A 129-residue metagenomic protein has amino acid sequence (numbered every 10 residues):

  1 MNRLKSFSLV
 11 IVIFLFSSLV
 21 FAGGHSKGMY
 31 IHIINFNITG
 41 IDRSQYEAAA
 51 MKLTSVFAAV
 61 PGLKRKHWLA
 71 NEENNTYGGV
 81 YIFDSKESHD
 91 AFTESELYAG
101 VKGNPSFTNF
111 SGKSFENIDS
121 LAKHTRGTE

Functional and structural regions predicted by a protein language model:
M1-L9: Bacterial N-terminal signal peptides that target proteins for export
K5, L15-Y77, K86-E94, F110-E129: Short S/T/G/P-rich N-terminal loop/turn motif that feeds into the first structured element of a domain
V80: Beta-strand acidic-aromatic groove motif in beta-rich domains, primarily in extracellular
L97: Short, polar loop motifs at secondary-structure junctions
G100-T108: C-terminal structural segments of small proteins and small subunits
